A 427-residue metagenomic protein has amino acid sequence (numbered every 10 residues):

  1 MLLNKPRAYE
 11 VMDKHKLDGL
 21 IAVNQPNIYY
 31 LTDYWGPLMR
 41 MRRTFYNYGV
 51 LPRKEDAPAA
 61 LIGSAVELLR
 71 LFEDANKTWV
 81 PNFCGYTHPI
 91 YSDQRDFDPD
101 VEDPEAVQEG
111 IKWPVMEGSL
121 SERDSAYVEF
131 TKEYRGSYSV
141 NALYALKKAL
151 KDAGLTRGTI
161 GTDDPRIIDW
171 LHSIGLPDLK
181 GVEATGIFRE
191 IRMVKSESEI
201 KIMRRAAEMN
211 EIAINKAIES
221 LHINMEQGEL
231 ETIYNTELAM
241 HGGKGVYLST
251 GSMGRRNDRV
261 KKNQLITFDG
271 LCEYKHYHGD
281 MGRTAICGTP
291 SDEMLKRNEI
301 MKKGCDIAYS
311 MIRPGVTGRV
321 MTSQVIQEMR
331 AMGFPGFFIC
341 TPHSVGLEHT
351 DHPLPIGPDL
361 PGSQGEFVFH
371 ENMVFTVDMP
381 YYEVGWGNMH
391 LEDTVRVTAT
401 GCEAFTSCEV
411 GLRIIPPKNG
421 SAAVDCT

Functional and structural regions predicted by a protein language model:
M1-T427: Active-site neighborhoods and metal-handling regions in enzymes and metal-associated proteins
